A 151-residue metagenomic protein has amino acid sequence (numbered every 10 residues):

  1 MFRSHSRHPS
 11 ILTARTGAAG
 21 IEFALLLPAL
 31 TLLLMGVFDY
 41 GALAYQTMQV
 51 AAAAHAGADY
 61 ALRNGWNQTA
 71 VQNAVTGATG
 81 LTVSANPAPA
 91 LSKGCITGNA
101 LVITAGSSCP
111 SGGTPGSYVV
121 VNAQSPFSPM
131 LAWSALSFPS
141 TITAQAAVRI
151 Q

Functional and structural regions predicted by a protein language model:
F2-A78: Alpha-helical assembly-interface signal, strongest on the long, hydrophobic N-terminal helix that forms
F2-S4, N122-Q151: Low-complexity, S/T/G/P-rich flexible repeat/linker segments used as non-globular hinges and stalks within
R7, L26, A85-P87, F127 (+1 more regions): Selective for proline/serine-rich intrinsically disordered segments in cytosolic/nuclear regulatory regions
A18, G36, H55, V102 (+3 more regions): Preference for short coil/turn "hinge" residues that link or interrupt alpha-helices
A24, T114-G116, S137: Transmembrane beta-barrel outer-membrane domains
A52, A56-N122, A147: Short amphipathic secondary-structure patches
